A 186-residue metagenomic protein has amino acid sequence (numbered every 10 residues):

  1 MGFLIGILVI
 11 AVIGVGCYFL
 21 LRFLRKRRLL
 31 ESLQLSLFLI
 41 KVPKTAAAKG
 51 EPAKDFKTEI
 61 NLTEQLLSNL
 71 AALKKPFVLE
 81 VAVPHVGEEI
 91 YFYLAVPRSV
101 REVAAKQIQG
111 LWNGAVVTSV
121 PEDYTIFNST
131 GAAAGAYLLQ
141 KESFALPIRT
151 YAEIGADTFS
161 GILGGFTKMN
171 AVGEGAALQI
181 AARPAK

Functional and structural regions predicted by a protein language model:
G2-K186: Extended, folded cores of ATP/NTP-driven motor/assembly subunits in large transport and secretion machines
